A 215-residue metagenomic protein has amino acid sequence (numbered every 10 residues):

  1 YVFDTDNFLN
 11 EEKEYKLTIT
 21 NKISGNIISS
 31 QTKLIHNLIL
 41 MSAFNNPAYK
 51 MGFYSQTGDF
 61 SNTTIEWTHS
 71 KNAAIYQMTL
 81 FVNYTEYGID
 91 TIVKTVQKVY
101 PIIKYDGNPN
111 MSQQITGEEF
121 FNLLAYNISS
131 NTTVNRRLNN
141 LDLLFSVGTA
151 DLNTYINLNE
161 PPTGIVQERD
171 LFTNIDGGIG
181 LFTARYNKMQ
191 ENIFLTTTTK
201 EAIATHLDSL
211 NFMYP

Functional and structural regions predicted by a protein language model:
Y1-P215: A sequence/structural signal for flexible, mid-protein segments enriched in small/helix-disrupting residues
